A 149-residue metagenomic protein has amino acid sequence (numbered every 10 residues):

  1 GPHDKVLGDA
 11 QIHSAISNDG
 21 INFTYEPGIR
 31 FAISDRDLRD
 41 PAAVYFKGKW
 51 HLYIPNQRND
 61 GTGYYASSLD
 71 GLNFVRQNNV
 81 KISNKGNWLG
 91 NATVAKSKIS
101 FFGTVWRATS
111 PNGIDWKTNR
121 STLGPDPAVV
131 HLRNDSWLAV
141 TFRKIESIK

Functional and structural regions predicted by a protein language model:
G1-D40, V44-K149: Beta-rich carbohydrate-recognition and catalytic domains
